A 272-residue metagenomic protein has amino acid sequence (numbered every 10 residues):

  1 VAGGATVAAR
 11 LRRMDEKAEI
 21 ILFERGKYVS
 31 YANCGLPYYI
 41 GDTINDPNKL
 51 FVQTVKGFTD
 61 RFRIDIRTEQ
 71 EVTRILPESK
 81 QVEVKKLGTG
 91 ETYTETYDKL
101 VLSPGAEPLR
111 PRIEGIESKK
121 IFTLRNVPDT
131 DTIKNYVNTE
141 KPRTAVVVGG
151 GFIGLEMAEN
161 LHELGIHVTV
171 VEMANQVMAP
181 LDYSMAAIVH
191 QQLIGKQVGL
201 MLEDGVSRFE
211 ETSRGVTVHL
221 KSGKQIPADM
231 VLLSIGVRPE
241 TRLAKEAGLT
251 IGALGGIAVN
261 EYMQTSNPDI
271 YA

Functional and structural regions predicted by a protein language model:
V1-E69, A158-L181: Beta1-alpha1 glycine-rich phosphate/pyrophosphate-binding loop at the start of Rossmann-like nucleotide-binding domains
V1-T6, K27, A106-P108, P128 (+3 more regions): Residue-level detector of alpha-helix initiation sites
L50-F51, T144-A145, F152-F209: Rossmann-like dinucleotide-binding cores of NAD(P)H-dependent redox enzymes
T68-Q81, L202-R214: A conserved short coil-to-beta-strand element within the FAD-binding core of flavoproteins
V72, E95-G105, I226-G236: Short hydrophobic core segments
V72, K85-T94, V206, L220-Q225: A structured beta-alpha segment of the ubiquitous adenosine-cofactor-binding alpha/beta core
L102-L164, G199, V259-E261: Glycine-rich dinucleotide-binding loop and its adjacent helix/turn
E117-K141, T217-H219, Q225-A272: FAD-site-proximal beta/loop scaffold in flavoenzymes
